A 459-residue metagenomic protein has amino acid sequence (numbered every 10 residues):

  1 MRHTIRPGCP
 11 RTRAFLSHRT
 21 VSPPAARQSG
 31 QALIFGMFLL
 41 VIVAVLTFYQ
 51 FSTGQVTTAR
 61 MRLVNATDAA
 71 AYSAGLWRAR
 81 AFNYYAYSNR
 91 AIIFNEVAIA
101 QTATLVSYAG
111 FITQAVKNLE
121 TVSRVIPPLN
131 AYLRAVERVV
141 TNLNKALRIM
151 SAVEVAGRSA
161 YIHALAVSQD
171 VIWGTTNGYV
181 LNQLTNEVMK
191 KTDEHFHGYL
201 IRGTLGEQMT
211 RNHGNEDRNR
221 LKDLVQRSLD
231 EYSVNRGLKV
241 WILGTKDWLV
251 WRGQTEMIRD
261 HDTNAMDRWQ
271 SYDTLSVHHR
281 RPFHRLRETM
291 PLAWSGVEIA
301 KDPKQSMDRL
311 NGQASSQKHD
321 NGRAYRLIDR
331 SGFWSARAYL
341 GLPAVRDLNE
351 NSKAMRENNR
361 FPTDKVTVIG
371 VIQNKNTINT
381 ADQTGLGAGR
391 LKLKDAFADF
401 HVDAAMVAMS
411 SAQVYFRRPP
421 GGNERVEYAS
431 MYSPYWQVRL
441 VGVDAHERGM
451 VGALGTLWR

Functional and structural regions predicted by a protein language model:
T4-L105: Alpha-helical assembly-interface signal, strongest on the long, hydrophobic N-terminal helix that forms
F94-R459: Long, compositionally biased low-complexity segments
